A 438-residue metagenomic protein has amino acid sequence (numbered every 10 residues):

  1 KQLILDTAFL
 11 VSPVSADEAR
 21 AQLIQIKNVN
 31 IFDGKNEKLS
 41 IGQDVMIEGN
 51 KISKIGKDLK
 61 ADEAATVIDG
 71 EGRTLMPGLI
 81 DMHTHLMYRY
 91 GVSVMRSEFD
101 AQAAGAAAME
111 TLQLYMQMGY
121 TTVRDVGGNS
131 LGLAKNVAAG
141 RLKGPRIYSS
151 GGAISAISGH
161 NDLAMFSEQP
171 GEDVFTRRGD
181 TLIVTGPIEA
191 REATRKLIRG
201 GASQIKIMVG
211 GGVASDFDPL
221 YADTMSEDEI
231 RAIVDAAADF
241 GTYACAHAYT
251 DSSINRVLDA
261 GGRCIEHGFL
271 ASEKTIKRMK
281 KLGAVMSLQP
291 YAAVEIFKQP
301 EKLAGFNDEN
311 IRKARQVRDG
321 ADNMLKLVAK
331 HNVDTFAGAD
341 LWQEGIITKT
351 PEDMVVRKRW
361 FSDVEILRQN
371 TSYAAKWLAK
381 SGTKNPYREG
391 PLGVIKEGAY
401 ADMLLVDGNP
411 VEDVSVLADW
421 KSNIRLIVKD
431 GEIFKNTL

Functional and structural regions predicted by a protein language model:
I31, K35-M76: Histidine-rich, glycine-flanked metal-binding segment
R73-A139, I157-M165, D228, A260: Metal-associated gating/positioning segment near the N- to mid-region
L86-A103, S158-I183, S215-T224, K298 (+2 more regions): Acidic/histidine-rich helix-loop elements that form or flank divalent-metal/phosphate-binding sites at the catalytic
Y90-S93, N161, I254-G261, A292-G305 (+5 more regions): Histidine/acidic-residue-rich catalytic or RNA/ligand-binding cores of hydrolases and nuclease-related proteins
A107-L133, G144-A153, A202-S215, Y243 (+3 more regions): Divalent metal-dependent hydrolysis catalytic cores, especially in the metallo-beta-lactamase
A138-R256: Histidine/acidic-residue-rich, glycine-tolerant segments that coordinate divalent metal ions
I157, M208-G320, F336, L341-E344 (+1 more regions): Active-site core of metal-dependent hydrolases
D239, D319-P410, L426: His/Asp/Glu-enriched, well-ordered alpha-helical/loop segment that forms or immediately abuts the divalent-metal
